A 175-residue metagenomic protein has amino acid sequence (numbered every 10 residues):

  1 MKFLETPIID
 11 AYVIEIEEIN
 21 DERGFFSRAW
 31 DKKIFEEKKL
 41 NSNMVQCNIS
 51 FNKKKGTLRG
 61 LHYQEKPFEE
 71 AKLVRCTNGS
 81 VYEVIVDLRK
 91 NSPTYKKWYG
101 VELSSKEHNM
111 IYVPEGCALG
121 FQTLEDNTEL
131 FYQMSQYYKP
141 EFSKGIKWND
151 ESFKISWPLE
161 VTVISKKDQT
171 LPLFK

Functional and structural regions predicted by a protein language model:
M1-K106, N127, Y132-K175: Non-catalytic, conserved peripheral segments adjacent to functional cores
L103-D126: Conserved metal-binding segment of the jelly-roll/cupin
